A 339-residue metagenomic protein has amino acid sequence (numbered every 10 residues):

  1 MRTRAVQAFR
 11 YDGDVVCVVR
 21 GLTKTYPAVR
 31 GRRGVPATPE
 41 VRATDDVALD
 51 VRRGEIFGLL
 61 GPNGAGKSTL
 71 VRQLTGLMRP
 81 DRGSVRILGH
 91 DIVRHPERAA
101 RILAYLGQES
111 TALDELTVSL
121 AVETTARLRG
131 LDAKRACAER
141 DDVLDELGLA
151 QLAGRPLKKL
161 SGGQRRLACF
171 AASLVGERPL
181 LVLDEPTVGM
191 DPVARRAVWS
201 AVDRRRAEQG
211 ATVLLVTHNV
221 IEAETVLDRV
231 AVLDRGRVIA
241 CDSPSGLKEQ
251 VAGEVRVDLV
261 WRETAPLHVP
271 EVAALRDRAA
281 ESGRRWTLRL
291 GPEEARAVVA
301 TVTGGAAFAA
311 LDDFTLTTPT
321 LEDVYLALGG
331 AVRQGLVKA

Functional and structural regions predicted by a protein language model:
T75: Helix-to-loop junction immediately C-terminal to a conserved catalytic motif
G83-R94, R98-A99: Conserved ABC transporter NBD signature motif
E123, R127, K134-L152: Conserved ABC ATPase "signature" region
V175-P179: A short, proline-enriched helix->beta-strand linker immediately N-terminal to the Walker B motif in ABC-type P-loop
L181-E185: Catalytic Walker B motif of ABC-type/P-loop ATPase nucleotide-binding domains
W199-G291: ABC transporter nucleotide-binding domain
G253-A331, A339: Short, charged/small-residue-rich alpha-helical element at the C-terminal edge of ABC transporter nucleotide-binding
